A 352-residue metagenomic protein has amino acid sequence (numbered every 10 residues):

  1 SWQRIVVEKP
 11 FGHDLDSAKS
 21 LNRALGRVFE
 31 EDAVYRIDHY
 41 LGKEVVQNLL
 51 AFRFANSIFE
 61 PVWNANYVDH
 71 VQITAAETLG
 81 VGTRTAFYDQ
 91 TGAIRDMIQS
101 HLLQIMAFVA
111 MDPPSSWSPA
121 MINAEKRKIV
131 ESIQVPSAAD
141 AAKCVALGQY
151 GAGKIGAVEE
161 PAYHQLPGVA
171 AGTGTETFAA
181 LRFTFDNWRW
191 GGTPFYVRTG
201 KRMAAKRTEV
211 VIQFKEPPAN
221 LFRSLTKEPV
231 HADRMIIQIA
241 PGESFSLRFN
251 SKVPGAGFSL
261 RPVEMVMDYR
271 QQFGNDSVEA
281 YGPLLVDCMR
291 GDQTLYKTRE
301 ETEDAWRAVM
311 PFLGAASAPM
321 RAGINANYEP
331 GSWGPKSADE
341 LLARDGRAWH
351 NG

Functional and structural regions predicted by a protein language model:
S1-G352: Secretory/organelle targeting and membrane-embedding segments
